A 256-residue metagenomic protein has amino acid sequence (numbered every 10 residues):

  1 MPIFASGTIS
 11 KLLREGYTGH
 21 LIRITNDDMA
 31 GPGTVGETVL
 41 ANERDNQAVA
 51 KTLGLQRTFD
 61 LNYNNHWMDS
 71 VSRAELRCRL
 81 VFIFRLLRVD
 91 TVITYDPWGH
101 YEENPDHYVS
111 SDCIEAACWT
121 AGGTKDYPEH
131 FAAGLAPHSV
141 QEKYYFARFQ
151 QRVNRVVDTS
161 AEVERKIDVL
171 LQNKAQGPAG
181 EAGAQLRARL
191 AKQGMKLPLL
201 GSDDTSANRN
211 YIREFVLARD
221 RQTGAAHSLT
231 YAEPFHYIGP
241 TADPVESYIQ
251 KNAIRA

Functional and structural regions predicted by a protein language model:
M1-L87, P244, Y248, N252: Active-site rim/loop-helix segments in enzyme catalytic domains that contact anionic ligands
P2-I3, Y101-N104, V153: Loop/helix-junction capping segments adjacent to catalytic residues or to phosphate/diphosphate-binding pockets
K11, E15, A116-A121, Q172: Active-site catalytic microenvironments for nucleophilic, acid-base chemistry
H20, Q47-T52, Q56-Y145: Internal alpha/beta domain cores that form substrate/cofactor-binding pockets in large enzymes and binding proteins
T25, W98, F149: Short, flexible active-site-adjacent loop segments at beta-strand->alpha-helix junctions, enriched in small/polar
G36-L40, Y108, S160: Short, conserved loop/turn and helix-capping segments at secondary-structure boundaries that abut family-defining
G123-E142, R148-A256: C-terminal accessory domains and tails appended to enzymatic cores
